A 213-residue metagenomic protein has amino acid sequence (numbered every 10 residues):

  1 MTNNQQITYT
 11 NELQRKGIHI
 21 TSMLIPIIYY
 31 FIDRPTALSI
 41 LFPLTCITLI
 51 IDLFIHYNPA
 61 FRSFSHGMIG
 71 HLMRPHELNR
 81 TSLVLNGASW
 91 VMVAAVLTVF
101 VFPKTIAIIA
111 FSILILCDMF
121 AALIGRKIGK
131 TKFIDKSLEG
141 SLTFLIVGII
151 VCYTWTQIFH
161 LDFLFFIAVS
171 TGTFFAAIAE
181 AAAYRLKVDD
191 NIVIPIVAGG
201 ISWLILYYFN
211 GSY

Functional and structural regions predicted by a protein language model:
M1-I40, L53-W155, F163-Y213: Interhelical loop and helix-boundary elements at the membrane-water interface of polytopic inner-membrane proteins
L41-T45: Short alpha-helical "patches" and their helix-cap loops
I47-I50: Central hydrophobic cores of alpha-helical transmembrane segments in multi-pass inner-membrane proteins across all
